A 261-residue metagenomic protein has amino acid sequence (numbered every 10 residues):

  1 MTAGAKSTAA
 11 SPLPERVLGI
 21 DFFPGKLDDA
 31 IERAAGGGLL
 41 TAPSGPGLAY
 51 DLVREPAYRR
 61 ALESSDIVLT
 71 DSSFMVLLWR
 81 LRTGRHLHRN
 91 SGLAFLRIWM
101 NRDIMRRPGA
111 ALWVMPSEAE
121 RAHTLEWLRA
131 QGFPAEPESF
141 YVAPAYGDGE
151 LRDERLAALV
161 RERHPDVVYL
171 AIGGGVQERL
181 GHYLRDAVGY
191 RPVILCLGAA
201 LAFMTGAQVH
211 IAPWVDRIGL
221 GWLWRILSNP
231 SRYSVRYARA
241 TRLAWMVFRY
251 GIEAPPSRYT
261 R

Functional and structural regions predicted by a protein language model:
M1-A94: N-terminal nucleotide/polyanion-binding subdomain common to many enzyme families
G37, P108-G109, G189-V193: A short helix->loop->beta-strand "cap" motif at the edges of active sites that frequently abuts
G45-L48, I172-Q177, A200-L201: Short glycine-rich anion-binding loops that position phosphate/pyrophosphate groups of nucleotides and phosphorylated
V76-L159, R163-H164: Conserved beta-alpha
V76-L78, H210-R261: A transmembrane-helix-recognition feature enriched in membrane-embedded lipid enzymes and envelope glyco-/phospholipid
L125-W127, E178-A187: Short Gly/Thr/Asp-enriched flexible loops that form oxyanion-binding sites at enzyme active sites
V142-D148, Y190-S228: Short, flexible loop segments at boundaries between secondary-structure elements
V160, H164-G174: Proline-aspartate-enriched helix->loop->beta-strand connector
